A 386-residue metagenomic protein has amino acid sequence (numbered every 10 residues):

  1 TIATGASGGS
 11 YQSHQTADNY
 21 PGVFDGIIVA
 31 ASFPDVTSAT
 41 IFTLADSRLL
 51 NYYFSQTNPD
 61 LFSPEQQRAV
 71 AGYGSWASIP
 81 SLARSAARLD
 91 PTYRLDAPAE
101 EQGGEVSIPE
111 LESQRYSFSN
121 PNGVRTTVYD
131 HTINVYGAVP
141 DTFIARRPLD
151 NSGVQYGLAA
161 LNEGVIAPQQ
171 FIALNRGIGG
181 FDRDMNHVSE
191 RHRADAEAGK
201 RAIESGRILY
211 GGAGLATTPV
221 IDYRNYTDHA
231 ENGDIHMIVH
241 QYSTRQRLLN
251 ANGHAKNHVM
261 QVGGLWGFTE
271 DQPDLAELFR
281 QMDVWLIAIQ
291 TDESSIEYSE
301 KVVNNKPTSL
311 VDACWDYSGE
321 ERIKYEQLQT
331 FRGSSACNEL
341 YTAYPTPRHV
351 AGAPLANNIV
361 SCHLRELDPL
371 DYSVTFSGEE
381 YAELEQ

Functional and structural regions predicted by a protein language model:
T1-Q386: C-terminal His-loop and adjacent cap/lid subdomain of alpha/beta-hydrolase
